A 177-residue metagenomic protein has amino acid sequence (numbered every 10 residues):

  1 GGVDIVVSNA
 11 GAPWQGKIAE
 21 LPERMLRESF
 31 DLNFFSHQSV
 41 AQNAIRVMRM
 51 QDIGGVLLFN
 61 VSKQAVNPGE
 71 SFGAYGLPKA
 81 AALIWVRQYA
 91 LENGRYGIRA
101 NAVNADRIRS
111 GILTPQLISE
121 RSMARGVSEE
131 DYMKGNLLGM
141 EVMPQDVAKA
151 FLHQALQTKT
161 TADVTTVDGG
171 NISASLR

Functional and structural regions predicted by a protein language model:
G2, L83, N93-L113, L138 (+1 more regions): Conserved Rossmann-fold SDR core element
G2-V3, M48-S62, R95-I98, D163: Active-site loop of short-chain dehydrogenase/reductase
A12, A19-S39, L58, A82: Catalytic Tyr-X3-Lys loop
L21, P68-L77, Q88: Active-site loop-to-helix junction immediately N-terminal to the catalytic Tyr of the SDR YXXXK motif in Rossmann-fold
A41, P78: Active-site helix of classical SDR
R46, L91-E92: Alpha-helical segment proximal to the catalytic Tyr-Lys
R95, I108-G135, R177: A glycine/serine/threonine-rich, flexible loop-to-helix segment that serves as the NAD(P) cofactor-binding "lid"
M140-V167, I172: C-terminal substrate-recognition "lid" of short-chain dehydrogenase/reductases
